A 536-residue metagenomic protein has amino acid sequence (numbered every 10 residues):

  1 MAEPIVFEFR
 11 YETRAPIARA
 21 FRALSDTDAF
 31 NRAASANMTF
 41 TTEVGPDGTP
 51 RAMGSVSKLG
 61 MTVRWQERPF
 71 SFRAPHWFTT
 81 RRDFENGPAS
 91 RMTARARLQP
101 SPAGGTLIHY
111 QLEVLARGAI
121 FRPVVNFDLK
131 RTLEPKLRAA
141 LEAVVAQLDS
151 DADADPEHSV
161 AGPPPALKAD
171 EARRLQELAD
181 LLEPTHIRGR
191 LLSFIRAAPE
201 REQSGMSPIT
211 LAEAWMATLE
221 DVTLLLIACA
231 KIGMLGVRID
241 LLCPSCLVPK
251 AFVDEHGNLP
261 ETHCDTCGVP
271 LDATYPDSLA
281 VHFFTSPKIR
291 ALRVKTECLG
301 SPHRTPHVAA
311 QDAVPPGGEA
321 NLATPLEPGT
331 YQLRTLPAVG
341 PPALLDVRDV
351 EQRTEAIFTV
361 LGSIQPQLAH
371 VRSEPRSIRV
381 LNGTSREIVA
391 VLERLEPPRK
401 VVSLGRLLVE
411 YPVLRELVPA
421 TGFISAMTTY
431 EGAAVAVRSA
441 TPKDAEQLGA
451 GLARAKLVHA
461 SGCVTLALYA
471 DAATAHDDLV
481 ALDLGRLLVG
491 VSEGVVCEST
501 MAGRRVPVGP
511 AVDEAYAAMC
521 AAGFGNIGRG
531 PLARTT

Functional and structural regions predicted by a protein language model:
M1-D47: Hydrophobic ligand-binding cavity/cleft-lining segments
R81-P135: Beta-strand/loop substructures that line and gate deep hydrophobic ligand-binding cavities in soluble
R173-V253, A338: A broadly conserved sequence feature marking short terminus-proximal activation segments in nucleic acid-centric
M216, A230-E297: Cys/His-rich short segments
A273-R353: Long, charge-rich boundary regions
T335-P337, P366-R386: Asparagine-centered strand-capping/turn motif at beta-strand->loop junctions
R399, R406-A481: Catalytic NTP-binding/metal-coordinating core of nucleotidyl cyclase/transferase enzymes
A450-T536: Catalytic beta-strand-to-alpha-helix segment of the class III nucleotidyl cyclase homology domain
